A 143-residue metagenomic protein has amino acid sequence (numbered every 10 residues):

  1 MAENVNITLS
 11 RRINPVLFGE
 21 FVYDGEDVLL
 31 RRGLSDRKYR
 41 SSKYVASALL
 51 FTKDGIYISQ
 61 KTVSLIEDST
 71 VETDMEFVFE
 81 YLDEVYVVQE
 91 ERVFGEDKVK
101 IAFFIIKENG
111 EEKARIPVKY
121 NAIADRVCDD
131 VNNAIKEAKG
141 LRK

Functional and structural regions predicted by a protein language model:
M1-L49: Anionic N-terminal interaction surfaces
N4-N6, N14, N109, N121 (+1 more regions): Detector for Asparagine
R11-R12, E76, N121, D125: Low-complexity, intrinsically disordered regions enriched in charged/polar residues
E20-G25, F79-Y81, V88, I105-I106 (+1 more regions): Intrinsically disordered, low-complexity regions enriched in small/polar residues
L34-K98, E112: Phosphoinositide-binding peripheral membrane targeting modules
V99-F104: Short aromatic-glycine-enriched beta-strand elements
I105-V127: Canonical phosphoinositide-binding patch of PH/PH-like domains
K119-K143: Pleckstrin homology
